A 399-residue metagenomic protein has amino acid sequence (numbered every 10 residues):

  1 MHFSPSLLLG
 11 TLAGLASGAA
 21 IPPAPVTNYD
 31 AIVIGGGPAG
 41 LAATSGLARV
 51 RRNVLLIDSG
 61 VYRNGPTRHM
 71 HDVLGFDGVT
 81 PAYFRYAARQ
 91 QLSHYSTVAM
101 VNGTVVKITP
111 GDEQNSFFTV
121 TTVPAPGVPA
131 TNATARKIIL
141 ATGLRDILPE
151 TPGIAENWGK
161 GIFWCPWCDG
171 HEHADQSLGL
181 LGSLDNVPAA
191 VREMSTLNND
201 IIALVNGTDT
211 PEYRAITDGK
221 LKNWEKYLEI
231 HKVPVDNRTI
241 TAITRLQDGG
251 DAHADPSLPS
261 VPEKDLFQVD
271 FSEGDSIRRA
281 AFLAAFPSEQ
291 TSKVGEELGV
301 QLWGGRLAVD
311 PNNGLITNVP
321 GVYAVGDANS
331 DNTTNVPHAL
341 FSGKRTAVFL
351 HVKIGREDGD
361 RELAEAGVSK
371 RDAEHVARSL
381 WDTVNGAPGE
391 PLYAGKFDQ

Functional and structural regions predicted by a protein language model:
M1-P22: Fungal secretory targeting signals
A19-Y29, A99-Q176, A308-N313: FAD-binding core/adjacent interface of flavoenzyme oxidoreductases
Y29-Y86, Q90, P188-A215: Beta1-alpha1 glycine-rich phosphate/pyrophosphate-binding loop at the start of Rossmann-like nucleotide-binding domains
G37-A39, D146, D185-N186, N329-S330: Residue-level detector of alpha-helix initiation sites
T44-S45, A190, V325-E374: A conserved FAD-binding loop/helix module that cradles the flavin
Y86, L92-T122, P126-A135, D200-R306 (+2 more regions): A Rossmann-like FAD-binding core segment of flavoenzymes
E156-E172, A285-A339, R345, V352: FAD-site-proximal beta/loop scaffold in flavoenzymes
